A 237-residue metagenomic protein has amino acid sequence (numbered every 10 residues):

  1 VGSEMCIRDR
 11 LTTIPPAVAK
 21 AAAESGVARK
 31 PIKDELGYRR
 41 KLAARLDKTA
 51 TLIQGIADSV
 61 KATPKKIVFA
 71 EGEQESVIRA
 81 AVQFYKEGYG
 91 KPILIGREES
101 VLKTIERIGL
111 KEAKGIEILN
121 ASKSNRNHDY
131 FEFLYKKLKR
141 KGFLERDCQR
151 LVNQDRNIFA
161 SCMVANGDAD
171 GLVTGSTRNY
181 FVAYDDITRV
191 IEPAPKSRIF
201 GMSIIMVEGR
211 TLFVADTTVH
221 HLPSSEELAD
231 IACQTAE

Functional and structural regions predicted by a protein language model:
V1, I14, K20-I32: Active-site cofactor/cluster-binding pocket
G2-C6: Short, small-residue-biased leader/transition segments that mark boundaries at the very start of proteins
D9-I14, V18, D168-G175: Conserved phosphate/anionic-ligand binding catalytic regions in large, soluble enzymes, centered on
R29-K33, Y38-E237: Anion-binding alpha/beta catalytic cores of soluble intermediary-metabolism enzymes, centered on
